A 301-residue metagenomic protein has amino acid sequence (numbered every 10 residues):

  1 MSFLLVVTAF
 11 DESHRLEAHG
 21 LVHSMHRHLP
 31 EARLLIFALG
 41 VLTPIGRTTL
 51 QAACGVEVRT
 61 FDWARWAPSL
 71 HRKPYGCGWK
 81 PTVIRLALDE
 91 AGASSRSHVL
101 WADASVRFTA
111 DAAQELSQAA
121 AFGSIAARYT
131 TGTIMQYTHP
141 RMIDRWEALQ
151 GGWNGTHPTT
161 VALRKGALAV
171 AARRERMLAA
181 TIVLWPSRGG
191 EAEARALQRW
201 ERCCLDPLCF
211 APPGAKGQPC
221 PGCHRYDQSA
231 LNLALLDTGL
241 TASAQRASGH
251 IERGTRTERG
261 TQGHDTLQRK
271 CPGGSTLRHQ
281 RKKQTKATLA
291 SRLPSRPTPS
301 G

Functional and structural regions predicted by a protein language model:
M1-G301: Glycosyltransferase catalytic domains, chiefly GT-A lineage
